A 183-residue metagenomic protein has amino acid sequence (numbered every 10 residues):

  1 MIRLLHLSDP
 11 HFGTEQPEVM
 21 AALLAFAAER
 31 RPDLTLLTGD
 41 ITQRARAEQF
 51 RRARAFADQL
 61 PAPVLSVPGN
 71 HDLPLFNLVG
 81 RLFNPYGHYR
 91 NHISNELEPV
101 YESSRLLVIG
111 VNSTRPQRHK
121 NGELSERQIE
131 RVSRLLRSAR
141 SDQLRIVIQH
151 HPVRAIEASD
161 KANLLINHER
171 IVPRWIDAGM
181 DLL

Functional and structural regions predicted by a protein language model:
M1-Q59, L75-F76: N-terminal active-site segment of His-dependent metallophosphoesterases
I2, L106, Q143-I146: Alpha/beta-hydrolase fold active-site loops
L7, E29, S103-S104, V147: Short, flexible segments with low predicted structural confidence
L7-S8, T35-D40, V64-N70, N112 (+2 more regions): Active-site neighborhood of phospho(di)ester-bond hydrolases with catalytic His/Asp-centered motifs
G13-E15, Q43-E48, N70-L78, R115-K120 (+2 more regions): Active-site environment of divalent metal-dependent phosphoester hydrolases
E18, Y89-I93, L165: Short gly/ser/thr-rich secondary-structure transition/capping motifs
A28-L34, N121-L183: His/acidic metal-ligating clusters that form di-metal
R51-R134, A139-S141, R170-A178: Extended active-site neighborhood of metal-dependent phosphoesterases/phosphodiesterases
